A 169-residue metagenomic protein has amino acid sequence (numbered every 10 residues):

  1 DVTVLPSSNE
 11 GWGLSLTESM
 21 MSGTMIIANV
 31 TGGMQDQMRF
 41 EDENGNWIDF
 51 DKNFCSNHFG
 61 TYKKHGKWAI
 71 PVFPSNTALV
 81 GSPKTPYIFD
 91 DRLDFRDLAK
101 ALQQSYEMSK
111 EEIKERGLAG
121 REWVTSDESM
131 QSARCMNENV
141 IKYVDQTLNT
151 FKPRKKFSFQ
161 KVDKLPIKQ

Functional and structural regions predicted by a protein language model:
D1: Conserved acidic residues
S8: Aromatic "clamp/platform" in nucleotide-sugar-dependent glycosyltransferases that forms part of the donor/acceptor
G13-L16, M34: Short glycine/serine-rich donor-binding loops of glycosyltransferases
E18-T24, N29-V30, F40-E41, N46-W47: Conserved donor-binding/catalytic loop of nucleotide-activated donor transferases
D36, F40-Q104: Change "using UDP/GDP/dTDP sugars" to "using nucleotide sugars
F89-D97, K110-I141: A charged, aromatic-enriched C-terminal amphipathic alpha-helix characteristic of glycosyltransferases across folds
Q104-E107, S129-K168: C-terminal alpha-helical cap of glycosyltransferases
